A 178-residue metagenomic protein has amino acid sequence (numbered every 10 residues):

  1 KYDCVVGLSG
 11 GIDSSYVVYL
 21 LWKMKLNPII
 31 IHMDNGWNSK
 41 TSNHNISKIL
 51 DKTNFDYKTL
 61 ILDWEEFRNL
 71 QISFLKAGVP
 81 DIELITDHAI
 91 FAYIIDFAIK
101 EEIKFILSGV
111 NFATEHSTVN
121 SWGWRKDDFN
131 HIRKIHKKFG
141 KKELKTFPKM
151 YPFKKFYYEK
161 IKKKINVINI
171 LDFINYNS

Functional and structural regions predicted by a protein language model:
K1-D3, L20-S178: Nucleotide-activated chemistry modules centered on ATP-dependent adenylation/adenylyltransferase
V5-D13: Short, glycine-rich nucleotide/cofactor-binding loops
Y16-V17: Hydrophobic positions on the alpha1 helix immediately C-terminal to the Walker A/P-loop
